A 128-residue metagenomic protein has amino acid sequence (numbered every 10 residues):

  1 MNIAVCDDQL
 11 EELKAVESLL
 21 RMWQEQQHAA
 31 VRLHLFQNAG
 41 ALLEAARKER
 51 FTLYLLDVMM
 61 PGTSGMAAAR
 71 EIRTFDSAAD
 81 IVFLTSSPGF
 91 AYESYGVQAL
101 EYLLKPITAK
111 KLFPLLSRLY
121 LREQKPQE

Functional and structural regions predicted by a protein language model:
M1, V31, A79: Switch/coupling loops of ABC transporter nucleotide-binding domains
M1-A4, K14: Non-catalytic signal-transmission and effector/linker regions of two-component phosphorelay proteins
A4, K48-R50: Short, surface-exposed amphipathic charged segments that create phosphate/polyanion-binding patches used for binding
C6-D7, F36, Y54: Conserved sequence signature across two-component system core domains
D7-Q9, S86: Acidic di-acidic motifs
L10-H34: Two-component/phosphorelay signaling modules centered on CheY-like receiver
L35-A41, G65: Helix N-cap/capping motif at the beta->alpha junctions
E44, F51-P126: CheY-like receiver
